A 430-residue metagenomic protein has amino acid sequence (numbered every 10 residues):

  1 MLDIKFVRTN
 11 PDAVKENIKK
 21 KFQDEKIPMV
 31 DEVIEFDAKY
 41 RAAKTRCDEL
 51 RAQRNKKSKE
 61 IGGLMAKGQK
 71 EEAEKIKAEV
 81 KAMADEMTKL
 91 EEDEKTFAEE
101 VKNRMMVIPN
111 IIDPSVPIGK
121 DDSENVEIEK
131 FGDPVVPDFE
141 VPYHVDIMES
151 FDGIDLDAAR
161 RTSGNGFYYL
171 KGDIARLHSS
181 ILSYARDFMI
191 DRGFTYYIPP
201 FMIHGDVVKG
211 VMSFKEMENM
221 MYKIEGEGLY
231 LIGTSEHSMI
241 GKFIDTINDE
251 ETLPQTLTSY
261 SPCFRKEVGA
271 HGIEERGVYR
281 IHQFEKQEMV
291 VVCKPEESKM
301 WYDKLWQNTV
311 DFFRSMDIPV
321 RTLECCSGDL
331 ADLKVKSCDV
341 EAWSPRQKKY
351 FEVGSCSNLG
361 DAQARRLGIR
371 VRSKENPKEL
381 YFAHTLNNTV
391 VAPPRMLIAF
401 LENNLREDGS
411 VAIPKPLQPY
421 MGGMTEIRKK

Functional and structural regions predicted by a protein language model:
M1-P134, E149, G153: N-terminal alpha-helical targeting/anchoring segments
I27, K130-K430: TRNA-recognition modules of translation machinery and tRNA-sensing kinases, especially anticodon-binding
